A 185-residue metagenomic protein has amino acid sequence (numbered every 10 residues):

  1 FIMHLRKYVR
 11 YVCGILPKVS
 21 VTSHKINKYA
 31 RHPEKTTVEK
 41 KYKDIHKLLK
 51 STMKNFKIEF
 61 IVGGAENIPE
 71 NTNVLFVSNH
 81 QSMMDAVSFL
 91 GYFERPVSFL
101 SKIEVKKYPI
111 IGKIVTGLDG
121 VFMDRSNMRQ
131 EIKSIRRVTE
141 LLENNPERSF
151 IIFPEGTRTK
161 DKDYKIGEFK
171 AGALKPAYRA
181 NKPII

Functional and structural regions predicted by a protein language model:
F1-V74: Membrane-anchoring hydrophobic helices of lipid-metabolizing enzymes
E59-I185: Soluble catalytic domains of membrane acyltransferases
